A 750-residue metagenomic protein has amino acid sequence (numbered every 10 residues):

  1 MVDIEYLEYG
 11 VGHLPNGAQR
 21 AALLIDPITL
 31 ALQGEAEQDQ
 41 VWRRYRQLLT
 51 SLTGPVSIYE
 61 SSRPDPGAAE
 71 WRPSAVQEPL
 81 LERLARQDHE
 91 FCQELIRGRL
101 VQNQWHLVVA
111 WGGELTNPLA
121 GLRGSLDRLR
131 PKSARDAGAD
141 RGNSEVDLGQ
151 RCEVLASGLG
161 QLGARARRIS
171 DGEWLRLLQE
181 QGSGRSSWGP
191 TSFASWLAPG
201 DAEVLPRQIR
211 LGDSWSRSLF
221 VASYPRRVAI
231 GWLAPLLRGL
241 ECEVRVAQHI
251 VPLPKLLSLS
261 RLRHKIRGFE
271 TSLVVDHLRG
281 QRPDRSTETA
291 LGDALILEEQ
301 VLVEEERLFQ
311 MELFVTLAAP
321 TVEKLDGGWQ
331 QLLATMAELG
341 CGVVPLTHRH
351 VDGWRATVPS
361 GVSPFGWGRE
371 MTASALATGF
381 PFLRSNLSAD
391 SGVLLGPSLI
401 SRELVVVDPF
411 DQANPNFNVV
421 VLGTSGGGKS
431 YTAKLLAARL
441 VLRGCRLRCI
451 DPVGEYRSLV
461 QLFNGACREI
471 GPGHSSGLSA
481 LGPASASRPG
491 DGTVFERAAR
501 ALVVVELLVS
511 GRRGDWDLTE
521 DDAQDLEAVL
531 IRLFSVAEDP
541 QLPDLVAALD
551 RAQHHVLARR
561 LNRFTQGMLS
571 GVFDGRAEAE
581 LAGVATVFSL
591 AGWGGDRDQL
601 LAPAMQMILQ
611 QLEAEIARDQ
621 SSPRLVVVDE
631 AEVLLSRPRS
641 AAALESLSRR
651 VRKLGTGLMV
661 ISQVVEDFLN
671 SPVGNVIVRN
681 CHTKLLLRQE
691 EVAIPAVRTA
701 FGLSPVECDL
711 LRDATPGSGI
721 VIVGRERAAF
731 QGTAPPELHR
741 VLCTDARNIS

Functional and structural regions predicted by a protein language model:
M1-R384: Extended, folded cores of ATP/NTP-driven motor/assembly subunits in large transport and secretion machines
I28, E35-G54, S61, R238 (+10 more regions): P-loop NTPase motor domains
V421: Hydrophobic anchor at the beta1->P-loop junction of P-loop NTPases
G426: Walker A (P-loop) phosphate-binding loop of P-loop NTPases
K429: Conserved lysine of the Walker
T432: Hydrophobic positions on the alpha1 helix immediately C-terminal to the Walker A/P-loop
N464-R468, V673-L686: A short helix-turn-beta junction within AAA+ P-loop NTPase domains corresponding to the substrate/partner-engaging
F701-S750: Conserved P-loop NTPase
